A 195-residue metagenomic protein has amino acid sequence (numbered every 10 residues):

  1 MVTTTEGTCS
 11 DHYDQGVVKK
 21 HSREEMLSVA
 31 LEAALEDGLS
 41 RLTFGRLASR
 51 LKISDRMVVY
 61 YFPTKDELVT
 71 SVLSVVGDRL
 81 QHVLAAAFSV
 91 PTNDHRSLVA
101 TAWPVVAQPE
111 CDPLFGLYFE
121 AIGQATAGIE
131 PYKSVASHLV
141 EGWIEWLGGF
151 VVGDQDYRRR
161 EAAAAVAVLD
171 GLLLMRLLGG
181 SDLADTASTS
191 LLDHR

Functional and structural regions predicted by a protein language model:
M1-H21: N-terminal intrinsically disordered/low-complexity leader segments
K20, E24, D78, R96 (+1 more regions): Amphipathic alpha-helical repeat elements characteristic of tetratricopeptide repeat
E25, V29, A33-E67, S71: Helix-turn-helix
V29-D37, H82-A87, L117-Q124, V168-M175: Solvent-exposed, amphipathic alpha-helical segments
S71, L84-F115, E161-A165: Hydrophobic alpha-helical connector segments
S74-L80: Short, basic, alpha-helical segments at the C-terminal edge of helix-turn-helix-like DNA-binding modules
Q81, A85-A86, P109-F119, T126-G153: Amphipathic alpha-helical packing segments from all-alpha helical-bundle domains
I129-V140, F150-R195: Hydrophobic/aromatic-rich alpha-helical bundle segments in the mid-to-C-terminal region
